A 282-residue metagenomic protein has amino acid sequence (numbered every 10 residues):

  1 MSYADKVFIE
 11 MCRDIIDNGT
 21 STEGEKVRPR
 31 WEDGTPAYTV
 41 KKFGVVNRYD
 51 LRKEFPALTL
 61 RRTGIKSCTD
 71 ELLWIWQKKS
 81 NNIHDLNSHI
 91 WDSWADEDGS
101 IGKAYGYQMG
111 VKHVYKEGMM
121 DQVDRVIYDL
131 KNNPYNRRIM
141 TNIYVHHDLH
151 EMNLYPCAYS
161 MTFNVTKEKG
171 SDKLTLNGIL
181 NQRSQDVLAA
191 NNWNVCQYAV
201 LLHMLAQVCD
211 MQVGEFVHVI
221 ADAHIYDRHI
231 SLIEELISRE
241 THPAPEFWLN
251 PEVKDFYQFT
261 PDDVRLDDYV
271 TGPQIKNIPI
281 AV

Functional and structural regions predicted by a protein language model:
M1-V282: Terminal, non-catalytic protein-protein interaction segments that mediate quaternary/complex assembly
